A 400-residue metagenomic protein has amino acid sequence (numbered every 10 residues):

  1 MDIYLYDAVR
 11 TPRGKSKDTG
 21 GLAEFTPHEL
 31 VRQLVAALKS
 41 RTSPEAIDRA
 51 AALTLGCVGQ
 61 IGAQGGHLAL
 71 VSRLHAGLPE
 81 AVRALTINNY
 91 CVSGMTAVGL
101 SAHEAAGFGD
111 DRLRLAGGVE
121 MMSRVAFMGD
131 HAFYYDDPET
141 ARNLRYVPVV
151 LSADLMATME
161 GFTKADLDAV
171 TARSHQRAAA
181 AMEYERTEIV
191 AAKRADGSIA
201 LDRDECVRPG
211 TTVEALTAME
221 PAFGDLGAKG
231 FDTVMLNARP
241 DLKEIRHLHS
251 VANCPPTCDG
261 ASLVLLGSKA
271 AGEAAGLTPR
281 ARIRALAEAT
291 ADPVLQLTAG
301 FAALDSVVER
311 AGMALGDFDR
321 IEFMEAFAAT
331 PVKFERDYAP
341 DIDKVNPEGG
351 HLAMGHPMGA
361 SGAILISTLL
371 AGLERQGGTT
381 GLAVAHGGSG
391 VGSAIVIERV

Functional and structural regions predicted by a protein language model:
Y6, A50-L53, G94, S101 (+11 more regions): Buried hydrophobic positions in well-ordered alpha/beta secondary-structure cores of metabolic enzymes
V9-P12, A23-E24, E29-Q33, P44 (+2 more regions): N-terminal extracellular/periplasmic Venus flytrap/periplasmic-binding protein-like
T11, K15-D18, A102-E160, A228: Glycine-rich loop/linker segments at domain edges
P12-A36, G59-G62, L85-G99, T140-V147 (+6 more regions): Active-site pocket-shaping loop/turn-to-helix segments
A23-Y135, A191-D202, V294, L315-Y338: Conserved beta-ketoacyl condensing-enzyme motif
F25, C57-D111, L144-L151, T217-P256 (+3 more regions): Conserved catalytic cysteine-centered active-site region of acyl-thioester-dependent Claisen-condensing enzymes
A37-R41, A105, A261-A271, V308: Alpha-helical support elements that line or immediately flank enzyme active sites and cofactor-binding pockets
I87-V119, A157-R186, V264-A270, R336 (+2 more regions): Active-site-proximal alpha-helical scaffold in enzymes
